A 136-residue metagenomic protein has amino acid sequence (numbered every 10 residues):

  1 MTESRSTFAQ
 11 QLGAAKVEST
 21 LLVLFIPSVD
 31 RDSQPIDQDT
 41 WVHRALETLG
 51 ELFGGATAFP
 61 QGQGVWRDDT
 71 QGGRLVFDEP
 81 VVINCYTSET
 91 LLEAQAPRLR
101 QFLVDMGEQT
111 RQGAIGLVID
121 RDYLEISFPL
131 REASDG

Functional and structural regions predicted by a protein language model:
T2-G136: Positively charged, small/polar-rich N-terminal and surface patches that mediate targeting and assembly and bind
